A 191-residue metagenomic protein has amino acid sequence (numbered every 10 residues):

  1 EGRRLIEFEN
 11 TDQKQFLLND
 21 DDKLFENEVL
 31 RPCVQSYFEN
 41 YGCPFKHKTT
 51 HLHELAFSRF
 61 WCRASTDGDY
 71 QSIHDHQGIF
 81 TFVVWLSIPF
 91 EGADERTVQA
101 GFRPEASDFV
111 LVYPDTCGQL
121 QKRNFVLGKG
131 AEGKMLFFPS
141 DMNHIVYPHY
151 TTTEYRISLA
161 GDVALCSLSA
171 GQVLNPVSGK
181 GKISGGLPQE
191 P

Functional and structural regions predicted by a protein language model:
E1, V110-L111, C117, G186-E190: Extended, compositionally biased low-complexity polar/Lys-Gly-rich tracts and adjacent boundary/linker regions are
E1-E54, S58-Q71, P188-E190: Non-heme Fe(II)/2-oxoglutarate
S58-F137, Y147, E154-Y155, S169: Catalytic core of non-heme Fe(II) oxygenases with the double-stranded beta-helix
D141-I145: Short, charged beta-turn/beta-strand-edge "cap" motif at the junction between a beta-strand and an adjacent loop
T152-V163: A short alpha/beta connector and helix-capping loop motif
G161-P191: Double-stranded beta-helix
